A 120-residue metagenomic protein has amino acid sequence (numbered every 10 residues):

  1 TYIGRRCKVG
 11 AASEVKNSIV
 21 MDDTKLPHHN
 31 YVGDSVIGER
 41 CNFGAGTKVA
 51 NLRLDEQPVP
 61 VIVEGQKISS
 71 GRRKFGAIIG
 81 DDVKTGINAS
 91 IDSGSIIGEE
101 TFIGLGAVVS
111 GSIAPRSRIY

Functional and structural regions predicted by a protein language model:
T1-E14: Acidic, glycine-rich loop-and-beta core segments that form the ion-binding/anion-interacting portion of active sites
A11-A12, N17-Y120: Glycine-rich hexapeptide-repeat left-handed beta-helix
